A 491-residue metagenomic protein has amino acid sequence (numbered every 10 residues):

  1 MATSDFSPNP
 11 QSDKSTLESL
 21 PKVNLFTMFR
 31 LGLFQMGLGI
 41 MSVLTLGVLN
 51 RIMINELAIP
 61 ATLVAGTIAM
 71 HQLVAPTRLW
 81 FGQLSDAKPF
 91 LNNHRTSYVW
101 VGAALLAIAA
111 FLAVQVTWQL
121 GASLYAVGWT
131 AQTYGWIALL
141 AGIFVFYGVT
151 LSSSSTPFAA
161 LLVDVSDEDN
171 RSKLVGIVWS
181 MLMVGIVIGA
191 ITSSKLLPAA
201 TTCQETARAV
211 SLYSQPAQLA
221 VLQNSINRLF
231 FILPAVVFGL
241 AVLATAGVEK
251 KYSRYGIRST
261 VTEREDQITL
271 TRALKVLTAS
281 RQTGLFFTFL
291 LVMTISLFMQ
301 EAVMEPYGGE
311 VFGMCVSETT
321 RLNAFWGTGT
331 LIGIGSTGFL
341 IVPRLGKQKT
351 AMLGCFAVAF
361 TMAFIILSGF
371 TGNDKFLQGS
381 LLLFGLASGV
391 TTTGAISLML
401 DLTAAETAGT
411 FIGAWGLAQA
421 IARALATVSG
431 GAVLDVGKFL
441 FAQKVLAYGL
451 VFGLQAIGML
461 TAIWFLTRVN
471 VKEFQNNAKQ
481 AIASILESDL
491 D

Functional and structural regions predicted by a protein language model:
M1-L25, T130-I143, S153-S154, F158-A159 (+4 more regions): Intracellular loop-helix junctions on the cytosolic face of multi-pass helical membrane proteins
G47-L63, A302-T319: Short amphipathic helix-loop junctions that connect adjacent transmembrane helices in Major Facilitator Superfamily/SLC
A61-T62, I137, E168-V178, V316-S317 (+1 more regions): Loop-to-transmembrane helix entry/capping segments in MFS-fold secondary transporters and related SLC/MFSD carriers
P76-N92, G333-K349, L434: Helix-to-loop junctions at the C-terminal end of transmembrane segments in multipass secondary transporters
A87-L105, V342-F356, Q443: Cytoplasmic membrane-interface "Motif A"-like loop-to-helix N-cap segments of 12-TM Major Facilitator Superfamily
W100-T133, F356-G372: C-terminal ends and interior cores of transmembrane alpha-helices in multi-pass membrane transporters/permeases
S153-S166, V390-A404: Intracellular juxtamembrane helix-capping segments at the cytosolic ends of symmetry-related transmembrane helices
A351-A395: C-terminal transmembrane helical hairpin of 12-TM major facilitator-type secondary transporters
